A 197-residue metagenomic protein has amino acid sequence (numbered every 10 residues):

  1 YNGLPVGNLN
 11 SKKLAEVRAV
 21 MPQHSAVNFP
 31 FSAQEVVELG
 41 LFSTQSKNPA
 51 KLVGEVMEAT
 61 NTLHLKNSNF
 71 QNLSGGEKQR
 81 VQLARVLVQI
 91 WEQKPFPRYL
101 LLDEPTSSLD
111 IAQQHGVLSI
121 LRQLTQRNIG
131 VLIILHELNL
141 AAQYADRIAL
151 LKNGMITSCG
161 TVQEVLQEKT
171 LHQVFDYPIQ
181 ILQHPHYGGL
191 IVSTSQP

Functional and structural regions predicted by a protein language model:
Y1-K13: ABC ATPase NBD Q-loop/coupling interface
A50-K66, L87: Conserved ABC ATPase "signature" region
N69-L73, E77: Conserved ABC ATPase signature
L100-E104: Catalytic Walker B motif of ABC-type/P-loop ATPase nucleotide-binding domains
L135-H136: H-loop/switch region of ABC-family ATPase nucleotide-binding domains
C159-G160: ABC ATPase "signature
V174-P197: ABC ATPase nucleotide-binding domains
